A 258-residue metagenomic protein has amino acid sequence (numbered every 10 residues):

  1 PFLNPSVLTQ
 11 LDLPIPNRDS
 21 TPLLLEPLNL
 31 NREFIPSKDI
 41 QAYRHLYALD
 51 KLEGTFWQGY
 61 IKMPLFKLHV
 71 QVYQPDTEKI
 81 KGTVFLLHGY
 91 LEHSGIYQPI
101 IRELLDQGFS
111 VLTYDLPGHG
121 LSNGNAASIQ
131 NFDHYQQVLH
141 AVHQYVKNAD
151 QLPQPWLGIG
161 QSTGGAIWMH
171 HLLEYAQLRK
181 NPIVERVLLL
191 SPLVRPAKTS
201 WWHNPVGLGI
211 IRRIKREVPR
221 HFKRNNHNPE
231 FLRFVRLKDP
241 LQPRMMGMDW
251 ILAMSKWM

Functional and structural regions predicted by a protein language model:
P1-K62, K67-D76: An N-terminal hydrophobic leader/cap segment in hydrolases
I80-G89: Short beta-strand element of the alpha/beta-hydrolase
Y90-I96, H119-L152: Catalytic nucleophile-loop/oxyanion-hole region of alpha/beta-hydrolase and closely related hydrolase-like folds
S94, I101-G124: Conserved alpha/beta-hydrolase
D150-S162: Alpha/beta-hydrolase fold nucleophile elbow
Q161-W250: Alpha/beta-hydrolase-fold enzymes
S255-M258: Conserved serine/cysteine hydrolase catalytic core
